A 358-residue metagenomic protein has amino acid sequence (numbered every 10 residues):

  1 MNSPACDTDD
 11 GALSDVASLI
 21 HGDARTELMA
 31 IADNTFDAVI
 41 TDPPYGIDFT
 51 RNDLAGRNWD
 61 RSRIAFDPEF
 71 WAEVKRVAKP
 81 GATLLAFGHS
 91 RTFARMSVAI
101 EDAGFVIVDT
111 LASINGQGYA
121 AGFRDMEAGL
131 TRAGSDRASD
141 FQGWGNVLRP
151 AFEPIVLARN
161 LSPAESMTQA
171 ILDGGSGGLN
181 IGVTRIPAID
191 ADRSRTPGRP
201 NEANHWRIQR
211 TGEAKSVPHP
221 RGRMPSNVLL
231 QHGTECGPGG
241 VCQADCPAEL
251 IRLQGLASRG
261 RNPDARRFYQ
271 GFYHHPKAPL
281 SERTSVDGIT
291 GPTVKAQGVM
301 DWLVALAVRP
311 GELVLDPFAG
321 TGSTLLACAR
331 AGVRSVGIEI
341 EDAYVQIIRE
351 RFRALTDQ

Functional and structural regions predicted by a protein language model:
N2-Q358: Core catalytic lobe of class I
